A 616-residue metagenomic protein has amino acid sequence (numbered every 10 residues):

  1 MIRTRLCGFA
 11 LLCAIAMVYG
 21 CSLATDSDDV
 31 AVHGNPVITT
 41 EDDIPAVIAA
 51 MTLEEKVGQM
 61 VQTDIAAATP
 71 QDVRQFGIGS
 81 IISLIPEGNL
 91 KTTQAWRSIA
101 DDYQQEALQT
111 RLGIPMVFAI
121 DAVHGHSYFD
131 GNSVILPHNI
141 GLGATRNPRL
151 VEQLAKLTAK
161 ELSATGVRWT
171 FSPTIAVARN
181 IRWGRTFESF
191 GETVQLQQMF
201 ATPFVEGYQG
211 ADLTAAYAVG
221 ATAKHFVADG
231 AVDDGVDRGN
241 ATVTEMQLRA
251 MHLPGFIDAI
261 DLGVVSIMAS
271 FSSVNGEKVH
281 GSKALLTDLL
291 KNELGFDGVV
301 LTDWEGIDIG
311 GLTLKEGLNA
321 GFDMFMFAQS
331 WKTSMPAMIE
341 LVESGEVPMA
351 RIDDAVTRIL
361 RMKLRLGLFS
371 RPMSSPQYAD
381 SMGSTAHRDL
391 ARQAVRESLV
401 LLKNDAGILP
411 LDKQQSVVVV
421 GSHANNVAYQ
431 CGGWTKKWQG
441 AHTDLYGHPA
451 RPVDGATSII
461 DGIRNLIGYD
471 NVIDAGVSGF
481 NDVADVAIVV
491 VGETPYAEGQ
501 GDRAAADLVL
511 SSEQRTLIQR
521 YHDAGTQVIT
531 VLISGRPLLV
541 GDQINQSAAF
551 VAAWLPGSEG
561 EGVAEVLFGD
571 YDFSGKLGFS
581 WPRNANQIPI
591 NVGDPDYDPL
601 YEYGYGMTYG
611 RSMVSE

Functional and structural regions predicted by a protein language model:
M1-F9: Bacterial N-terminal signal peptides that target proteins for export
G8-L12, A24: Compositionally biased, intrinsically disordered low-complexity regions
V18-G20: C-terminal motif of bacterial Sec signal peptides marking the signal peptidase cleavage site
S22-E616: Glycoside hydrolase catalytic-domain context in secreted enzymes
